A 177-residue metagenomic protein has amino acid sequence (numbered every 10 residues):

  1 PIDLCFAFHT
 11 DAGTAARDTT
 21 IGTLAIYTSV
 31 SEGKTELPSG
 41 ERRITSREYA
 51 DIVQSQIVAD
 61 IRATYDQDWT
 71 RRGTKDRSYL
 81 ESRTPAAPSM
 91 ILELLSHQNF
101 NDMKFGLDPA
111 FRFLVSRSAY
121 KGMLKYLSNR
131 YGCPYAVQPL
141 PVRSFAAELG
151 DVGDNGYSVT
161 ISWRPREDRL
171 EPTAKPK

Functional and structural regions predicted by a protein language model:
P1-I21: Catalytic-core regions of hydrolytic enzymes
D3, G22-T23, S46-Q54, F113-S116 (+1 more regions): Extracytoplasmic/secreted envelope proteins and their assembly/folding machinery, especially bacterial periplasmic
T10-R17, I26-E32, Y65-C133: Active-site-adjacent mobile loop/cap segments within catalytic or ligand-binding domains
G22-T45: Peptidoglycan-targeting cell-wall enzymes and recognition modules
R43, R47, K75-L80, G150-V152 (+1 more regions): P/S/T/G-enriched low-complexity
I44-K75: Active-site-adjacent substrate-binding region of metalloamidase/peptidase-like peptide-processing proteins
Y126-T173: Pro/Thr/Ser/Gly-rich low-complexity, intrinsically disordered linker/stalk tracts
